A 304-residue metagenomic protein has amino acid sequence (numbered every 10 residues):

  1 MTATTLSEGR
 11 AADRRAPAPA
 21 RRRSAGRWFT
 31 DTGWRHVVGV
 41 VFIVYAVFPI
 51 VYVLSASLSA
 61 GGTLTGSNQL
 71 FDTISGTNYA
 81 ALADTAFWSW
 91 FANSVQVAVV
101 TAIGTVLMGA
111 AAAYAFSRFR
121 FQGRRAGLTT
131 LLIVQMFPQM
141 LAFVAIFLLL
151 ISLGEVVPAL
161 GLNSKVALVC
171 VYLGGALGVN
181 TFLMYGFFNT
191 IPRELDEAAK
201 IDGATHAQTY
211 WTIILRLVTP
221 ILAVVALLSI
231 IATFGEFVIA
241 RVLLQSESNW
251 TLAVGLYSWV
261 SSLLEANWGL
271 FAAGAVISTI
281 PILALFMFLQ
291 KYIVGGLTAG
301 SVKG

Functional and structural regions predicted by a protein language model:
M1-W28: Short, Lys/Arg-rich, polar N-terminal cytosolic tail immediately upstream of the first transmembrane signal-anchor
D31-G304: A structural signal for multi-pass alpha-helical bundles of membrane permease subunits that mediate small-molecule
